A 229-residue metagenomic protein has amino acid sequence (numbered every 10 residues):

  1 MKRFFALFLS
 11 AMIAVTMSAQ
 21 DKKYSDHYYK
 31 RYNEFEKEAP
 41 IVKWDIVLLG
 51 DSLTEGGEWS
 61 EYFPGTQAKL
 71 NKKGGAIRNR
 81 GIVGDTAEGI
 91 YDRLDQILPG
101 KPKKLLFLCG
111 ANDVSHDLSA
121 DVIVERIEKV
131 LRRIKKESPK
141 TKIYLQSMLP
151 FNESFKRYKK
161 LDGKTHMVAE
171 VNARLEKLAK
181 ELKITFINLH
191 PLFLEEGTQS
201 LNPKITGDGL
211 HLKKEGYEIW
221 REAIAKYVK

Functional and structural regions predicted by a protein language model:
K2-S10: Sec-dependent signal peptide recognition, specifically the positively charged N-region followed immediately by
S10-S18: Hydrophobic h-region of N-terminal signal peptides that target proteins for export in Gram-negative bacteria
I13-A14, Y62, Y158, I224: Single-residue recognition of alpha-helix boundary sites
A19-K101, S200: Serine-esterase "nucleophile elbow" of acetyl-processing enzymes
Q67, K72-A76, D92-K229: Alpha-helical cap/lid subdomain in secreted, periplasmic, or secretory-pathway luminal O-acyl-processing enzymes
